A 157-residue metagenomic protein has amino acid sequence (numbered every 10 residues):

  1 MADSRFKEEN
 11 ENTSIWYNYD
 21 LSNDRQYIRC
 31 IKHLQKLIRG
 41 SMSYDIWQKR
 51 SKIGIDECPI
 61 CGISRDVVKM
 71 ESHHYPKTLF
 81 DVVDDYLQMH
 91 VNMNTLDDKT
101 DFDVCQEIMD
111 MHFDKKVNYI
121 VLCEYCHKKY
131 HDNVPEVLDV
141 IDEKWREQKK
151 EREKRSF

Functional and structural regions predicted by a protein language model:
A2-L34, C126-F157: C-terminal/domain-terminus segments
H33-K49, D101-I108: Short Cys/His-rich Zn2+-coordinating modules
L37, K52, D114-V117: Residue-level detector of secondary-structure boundary/capping sites
M42-T95, Y125: Short cysteine-rich loop/turn motifs with clustered Cys
D84-D85, T95-D98, R146-K150: Glycine-rich loops and low-complexity Gly/Arg-rich segments that provide flexible linkers or classic glycine-based
H90, T100-V104, E151-F157: Short C-terminal domain-edge/linker segments immediately following a structured domain
T95-I141: Short Cys/His-centered divalent metal-binding micro-motifs
